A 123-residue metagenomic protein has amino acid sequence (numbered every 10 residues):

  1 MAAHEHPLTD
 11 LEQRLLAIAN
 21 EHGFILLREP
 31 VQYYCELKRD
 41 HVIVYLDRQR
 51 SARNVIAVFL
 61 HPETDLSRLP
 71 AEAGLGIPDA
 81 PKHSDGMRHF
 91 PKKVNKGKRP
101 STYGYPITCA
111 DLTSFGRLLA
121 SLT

Functional and structural regions predicted by a protein language model:
H4-L26, F115-L122: Amphipathic alpha-helical segments
D10, E29-Q32, K38-H41, A110 (+1 more regions): Short, well-structured alpha-helical interface segments that form or flank functional binding sites
A19, E36-L37, Y103-Y105: Short low-polarity hydrophobic stretches
H22-E29, P81-D85: Short linear motifs in intrinsically disordered
L27-Y33, Q49-A52, K96-R99: Short, ordered beta-strand-loop transition motifs
Y34-P91: Short, conserved beta-strand/beta-arch hydrophobic-aromatic motifs that form part of recognition grooves or interface
S84-T123: Well-ordered alpha/beta subsegment
